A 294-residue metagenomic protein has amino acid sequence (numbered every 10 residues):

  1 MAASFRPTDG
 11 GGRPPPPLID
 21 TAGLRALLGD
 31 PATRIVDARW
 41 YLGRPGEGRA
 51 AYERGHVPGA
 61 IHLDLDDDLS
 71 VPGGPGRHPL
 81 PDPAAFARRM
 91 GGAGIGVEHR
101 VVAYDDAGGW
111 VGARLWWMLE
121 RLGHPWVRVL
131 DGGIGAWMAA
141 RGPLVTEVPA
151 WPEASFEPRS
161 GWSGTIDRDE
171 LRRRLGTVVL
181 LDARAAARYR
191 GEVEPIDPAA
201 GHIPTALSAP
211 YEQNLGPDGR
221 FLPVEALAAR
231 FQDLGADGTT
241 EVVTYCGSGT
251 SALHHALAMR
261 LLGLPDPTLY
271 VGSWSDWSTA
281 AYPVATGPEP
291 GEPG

Functional and structural regions predicted by a protein language model:
M1-G294: Cytosolic catalytic domains that perform sulfur/thiol-centered chemistry
